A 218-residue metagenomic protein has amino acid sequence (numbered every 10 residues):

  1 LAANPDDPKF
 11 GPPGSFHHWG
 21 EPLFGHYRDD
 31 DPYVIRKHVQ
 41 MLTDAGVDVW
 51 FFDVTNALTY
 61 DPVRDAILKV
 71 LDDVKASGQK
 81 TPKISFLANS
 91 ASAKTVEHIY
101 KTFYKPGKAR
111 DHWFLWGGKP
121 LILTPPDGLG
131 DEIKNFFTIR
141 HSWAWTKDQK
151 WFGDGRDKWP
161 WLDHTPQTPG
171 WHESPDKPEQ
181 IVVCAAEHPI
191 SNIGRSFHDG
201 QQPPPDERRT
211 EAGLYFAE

Functional and structural regions predicted by a protein language model:
L1-E218: Glycan-processing catalytic domains of CAZymes
